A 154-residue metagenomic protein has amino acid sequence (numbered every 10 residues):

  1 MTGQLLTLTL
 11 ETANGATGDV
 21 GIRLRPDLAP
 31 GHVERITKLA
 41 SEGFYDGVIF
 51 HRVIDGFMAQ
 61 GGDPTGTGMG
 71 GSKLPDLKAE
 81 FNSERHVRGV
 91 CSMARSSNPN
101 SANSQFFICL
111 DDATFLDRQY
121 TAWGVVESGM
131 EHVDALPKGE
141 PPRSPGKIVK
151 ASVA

Functional and structural regions predicted by a protein language model:
M1-A154: Cyclophilin-like peptidyl-prolyl cis-trans isomerases
